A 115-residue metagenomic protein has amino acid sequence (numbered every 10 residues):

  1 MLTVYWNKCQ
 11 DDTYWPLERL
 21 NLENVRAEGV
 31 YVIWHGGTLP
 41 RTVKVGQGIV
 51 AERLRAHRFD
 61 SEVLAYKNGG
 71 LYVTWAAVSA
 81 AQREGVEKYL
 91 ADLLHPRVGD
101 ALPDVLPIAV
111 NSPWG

Functional and structural regions predicted by a protein language model:
M1-R55, V78-D92, V110-G115: GIY-YIG nuclease catalytic motif and its immediate N-terminal context
K8, D12-T13, L22-V25, S61 (+3 more regions): Short linear motifs in intrinsically disordered/low-complexity regions
R53-T74: A broadly used, surface-exposed interaction patch
Y66-G69, A77-S79, P107-V110: Short, intrinsically disordered/low-complexity patches at protein termini and at juxtamembrane boundaries
P96-N111: Coupling/hinge elements of helicase-like and P-loop NTPase modules
